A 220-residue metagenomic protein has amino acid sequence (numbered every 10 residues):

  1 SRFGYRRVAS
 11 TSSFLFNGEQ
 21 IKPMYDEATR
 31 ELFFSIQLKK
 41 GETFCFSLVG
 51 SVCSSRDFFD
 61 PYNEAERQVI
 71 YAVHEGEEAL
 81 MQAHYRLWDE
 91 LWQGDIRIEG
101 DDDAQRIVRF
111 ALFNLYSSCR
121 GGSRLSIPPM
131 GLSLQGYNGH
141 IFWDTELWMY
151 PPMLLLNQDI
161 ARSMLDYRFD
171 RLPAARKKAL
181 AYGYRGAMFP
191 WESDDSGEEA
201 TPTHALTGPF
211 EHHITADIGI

Functional and structural regions predicted by a protein language model:
S1-Y137: Acidic/polar, glycine-enriched structural segments that form the non-catalytic walls/loops of the carbohydrate-binding
A79-I220: Substrate-binding groove/exosite segments of carbohydrate-active enzymes
